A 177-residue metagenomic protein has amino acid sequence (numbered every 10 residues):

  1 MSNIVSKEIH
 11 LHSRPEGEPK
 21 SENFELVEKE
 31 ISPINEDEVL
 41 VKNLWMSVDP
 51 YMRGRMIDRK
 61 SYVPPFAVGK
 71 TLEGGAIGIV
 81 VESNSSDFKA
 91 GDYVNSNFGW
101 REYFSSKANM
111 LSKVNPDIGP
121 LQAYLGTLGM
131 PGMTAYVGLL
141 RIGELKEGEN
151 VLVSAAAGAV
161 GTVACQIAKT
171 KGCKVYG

Functional and structural regions predicted by a protein language model:
S2-I9: Short structural boundary motif marking the start of a folded domain
K7, E38-L40, N150: Residues that mark the start of a beta-strand
P19-E30: Short glycine/threonine/proline-enriched tight-turn/helix- or strand-capping micro-motif at secondary-structure
E30-V48, M56-W100: Glycine-rich beta-strand-centered segment in the early N-terminal region that forms part of a ligand/cofactor-binding
P65, S112-M133: Short peripheral tails and domain-boundary helices/loops at the edges of structured domains
K89, D117-L121, E144-N150: Short helix-loop-beta connector
N97-M110: A structural motif shared across PLP-dependent enzymes of the aminotransferase-like
G129-G177: Mid-domain Rossmann-like dinucleotide-binding core that forms the NAD(H)/NADP(H) cofactor-binding site
